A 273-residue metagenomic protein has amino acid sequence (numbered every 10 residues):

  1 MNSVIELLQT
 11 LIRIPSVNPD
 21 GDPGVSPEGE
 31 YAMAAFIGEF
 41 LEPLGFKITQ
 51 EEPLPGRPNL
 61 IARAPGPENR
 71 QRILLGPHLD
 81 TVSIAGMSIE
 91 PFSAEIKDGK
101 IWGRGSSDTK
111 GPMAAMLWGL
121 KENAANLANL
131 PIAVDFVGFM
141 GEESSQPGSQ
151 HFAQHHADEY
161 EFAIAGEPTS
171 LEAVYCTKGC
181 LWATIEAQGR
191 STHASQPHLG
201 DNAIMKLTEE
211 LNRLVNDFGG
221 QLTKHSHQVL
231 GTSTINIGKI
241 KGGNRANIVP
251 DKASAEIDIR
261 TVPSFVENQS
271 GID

Functional and structural regions predicted by a protein language model:
M1-I101, S106, A125-L130: Acidic/His- and Gly-rich active-site-bordering loop/insert found across diverse amide/peptide-bond hydrolases
Q9, G38, A114-L117, K121 (+2 more regions): Predominant activation on well-ordered alpha-helical scaffold segments within soluble catalytic domains
P43, T49-L54, Y175, W182-D273: Metal-dependent amide/peptide-bond hydrolase catalytic core, centered on the "pita-bread" metallohydrolase fold
R72-L74, I101, E161-A165, T184: Short glycine-aspartate micro-motif
D80-V82, G141-E143, R190, V262-S264: Short coil/turn motifs at secondary-structure junctions
S83-K97, Y160, Y175-E186: Acidic-glycine-rich active-site phosphate/pyrophosphate-binding loop
G99-A115, H193: Glycine/serine-rich anion-binding loops at beta->alpha junctions that coordinate negatively charged ligand groups
T109-W182: Acidic/histidine-rich catalytic neighborhood of metal-dependent amide-processing enzymes
